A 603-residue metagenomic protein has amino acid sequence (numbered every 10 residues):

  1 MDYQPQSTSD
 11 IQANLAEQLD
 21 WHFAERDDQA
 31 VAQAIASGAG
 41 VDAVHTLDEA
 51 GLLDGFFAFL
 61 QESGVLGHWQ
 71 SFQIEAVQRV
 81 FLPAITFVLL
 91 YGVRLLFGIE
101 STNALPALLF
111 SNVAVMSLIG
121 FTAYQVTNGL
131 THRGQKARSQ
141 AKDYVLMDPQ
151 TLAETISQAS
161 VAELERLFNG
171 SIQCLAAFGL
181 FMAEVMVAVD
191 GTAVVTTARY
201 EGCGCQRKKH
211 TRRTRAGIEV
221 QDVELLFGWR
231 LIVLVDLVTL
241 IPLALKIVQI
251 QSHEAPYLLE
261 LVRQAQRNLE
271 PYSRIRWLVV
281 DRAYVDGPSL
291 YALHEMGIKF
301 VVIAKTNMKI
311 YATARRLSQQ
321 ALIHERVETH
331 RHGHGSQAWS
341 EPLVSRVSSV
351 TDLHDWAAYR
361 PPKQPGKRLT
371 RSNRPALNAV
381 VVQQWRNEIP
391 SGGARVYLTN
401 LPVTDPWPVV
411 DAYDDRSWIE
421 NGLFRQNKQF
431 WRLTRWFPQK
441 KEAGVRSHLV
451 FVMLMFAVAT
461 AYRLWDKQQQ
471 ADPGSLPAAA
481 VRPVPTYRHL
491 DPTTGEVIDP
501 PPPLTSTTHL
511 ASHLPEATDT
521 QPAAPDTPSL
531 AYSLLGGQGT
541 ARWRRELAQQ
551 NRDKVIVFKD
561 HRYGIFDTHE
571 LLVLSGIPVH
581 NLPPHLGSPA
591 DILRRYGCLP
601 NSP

Functional and structural regions predicted by a protein language model:
M1-F59, L599-N601: Charged, often Cys/His-bearing segments associated with DNA-binding zinc-finger transcription factors
A43-G92, K142: Basic, short loop/linker segments at the boundary and entry of helix-turn-helix/winged-helix-like folds
L90, L105-P106, D143, D148-T155 (+9 more regions): Short, conserved catalytic/metal-binding motifs centered on acidic residues
L109, H324, T404-P438: Short amphipathic alpha-helical "interface-anchor" segments enriched in bulky aromatics
Y144-L234: Active-site-proximal, Lys/Arg-enriched surface segment that forms a nucleic-acid-binding/basic interface patch
R212-P271: Electropositive, glycine- and tryptophan-enriched low-complexity nucleic-acid-binding patches
I247-L377: An internal, acidic/charged active-site-proximal segment that coordinates divalent cations and/or engages
Q320-K367, Q429-K440, F451-P603: A short, flexible helix-boundary coil/loop motif
